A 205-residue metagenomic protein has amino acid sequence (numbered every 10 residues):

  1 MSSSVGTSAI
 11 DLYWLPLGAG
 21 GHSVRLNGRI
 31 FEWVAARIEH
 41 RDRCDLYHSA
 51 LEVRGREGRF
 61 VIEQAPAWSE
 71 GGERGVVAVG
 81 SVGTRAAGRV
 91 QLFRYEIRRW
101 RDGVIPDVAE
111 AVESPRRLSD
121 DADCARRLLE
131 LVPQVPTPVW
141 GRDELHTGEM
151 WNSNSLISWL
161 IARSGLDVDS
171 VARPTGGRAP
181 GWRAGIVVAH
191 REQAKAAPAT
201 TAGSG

Functional and structural regions predicted by a protein language model:
M1-S4, A199-G205: Basic/polar N-terminal segments that are highly enriched at the extreme N-terminus, encompassing both cleavable
M1-T147, E192-A194: Non-catalytic ligand/cofactor/substrate-binding and regulatory segments of enzyme domains
R56-R59, A162-S170: Short helix-capping/linker segments at secondary-structure and domain boundaries
R126-Q134, W159, P180, A184 (+1 more regions): Charged/polar, solvent-exposed surface patches and flexible loops
W140-E144, V168-R173: Surface-exposed patches in mature extracellular/periplasmic domains of secreted proteins
G141-S164: Active-site nucleophilic cysteine motif
V168, P174-G203: Short terminal or interdomain "cap/linker" segment that borders an active site or interface and mediates
